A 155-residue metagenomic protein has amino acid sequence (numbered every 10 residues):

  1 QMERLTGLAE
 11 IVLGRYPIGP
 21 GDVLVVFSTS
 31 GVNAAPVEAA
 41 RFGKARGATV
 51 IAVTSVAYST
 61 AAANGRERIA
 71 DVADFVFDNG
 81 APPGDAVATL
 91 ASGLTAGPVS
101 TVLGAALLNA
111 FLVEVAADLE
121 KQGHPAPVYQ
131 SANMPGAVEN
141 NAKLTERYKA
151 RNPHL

Functional and structural regions predicted by a protein language model:
Q1-V113: Glycine-rich phosphate-binding loops that contact phosphosugars or nucleotide phosphates
D85-A88, V115-K143: Internal, active-site/partner-interface "lid" segment
A137-L155: SAM-dependent methyltransferases
